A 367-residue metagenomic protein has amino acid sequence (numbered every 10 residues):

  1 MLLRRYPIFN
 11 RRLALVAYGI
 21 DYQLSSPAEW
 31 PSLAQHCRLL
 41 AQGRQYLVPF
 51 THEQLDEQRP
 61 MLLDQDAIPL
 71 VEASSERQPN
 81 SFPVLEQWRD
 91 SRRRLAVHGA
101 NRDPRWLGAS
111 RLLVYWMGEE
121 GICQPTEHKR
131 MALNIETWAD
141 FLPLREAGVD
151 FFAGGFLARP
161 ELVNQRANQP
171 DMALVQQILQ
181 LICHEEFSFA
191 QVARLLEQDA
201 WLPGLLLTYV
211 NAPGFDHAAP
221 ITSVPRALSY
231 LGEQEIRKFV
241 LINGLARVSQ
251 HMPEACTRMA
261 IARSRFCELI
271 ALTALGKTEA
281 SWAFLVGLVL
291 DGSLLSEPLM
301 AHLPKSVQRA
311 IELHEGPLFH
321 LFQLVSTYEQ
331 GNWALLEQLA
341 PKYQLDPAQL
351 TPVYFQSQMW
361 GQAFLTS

Functional and structural regions predicted by a protein language model:
M1-Q87, A255: Bacterial c-di-GMP phosphodiesterase EAL domain
N10, H98, D199: Acidic active-site catalytic centers that drive phospho-/nucleotidyl reactions and related ester hydrolyses
L24-S25, I68-E72, D90-R93, G118-E119 (+4 more regions): Short, surface-exposed linear patches
G43-R44, C123-S367: Conserved alpha-helical "signature site" that marks functionally important helical segments or helix/loop junctions
P49-T51, E57, L63-D64, E72-S74 (+6 more regions): Short, solvent-exposed coil/turn linker segments
M61-A158, E279-W282: The catalytic core of metal-dependent phosphodiesterases that act on cyclic dinucleotides
